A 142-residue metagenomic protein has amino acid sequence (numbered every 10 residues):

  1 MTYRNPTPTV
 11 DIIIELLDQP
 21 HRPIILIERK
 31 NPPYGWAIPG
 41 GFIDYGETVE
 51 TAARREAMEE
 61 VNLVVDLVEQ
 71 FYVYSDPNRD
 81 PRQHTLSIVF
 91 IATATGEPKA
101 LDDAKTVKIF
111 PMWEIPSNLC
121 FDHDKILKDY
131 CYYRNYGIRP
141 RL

Functional and structural regions predicted by a protein language model:
M1-I24, I91: Conserved N-terminal beta-strand and adjoining loop/helix that marks the start of the Nudix/MutT-like hydrolase domain
T7, L16, Y74-P98, I126-R134: Active-site-adjacent beta-strand/loop module that shapes the phosphate/pyrophosphate-binding cleft
V10, G41, R55-E56, V68 (+1 more regions): Structural detector for helix-capping/boundary residues
I14-L16, E28, A94, P111: Residue-level signal for short segments within beta-strands and strand-turn junctions of well-structured beta-sheet
H21-E60: Conserved Nudix-box catalytic region and its N-terminal flanking loop in Nudix hydrolases and closely related
L63-Y72: A short coil-to-beta-strand element that immediately follows conserved catalytic motifs
V89-I91, K99-Y132: NUDIX/MutT-family hydrolases
Y132-L142: Acidic/histidine-enriched, glycine/proline-rich intrinsically disordered or flexible terminal extensions
